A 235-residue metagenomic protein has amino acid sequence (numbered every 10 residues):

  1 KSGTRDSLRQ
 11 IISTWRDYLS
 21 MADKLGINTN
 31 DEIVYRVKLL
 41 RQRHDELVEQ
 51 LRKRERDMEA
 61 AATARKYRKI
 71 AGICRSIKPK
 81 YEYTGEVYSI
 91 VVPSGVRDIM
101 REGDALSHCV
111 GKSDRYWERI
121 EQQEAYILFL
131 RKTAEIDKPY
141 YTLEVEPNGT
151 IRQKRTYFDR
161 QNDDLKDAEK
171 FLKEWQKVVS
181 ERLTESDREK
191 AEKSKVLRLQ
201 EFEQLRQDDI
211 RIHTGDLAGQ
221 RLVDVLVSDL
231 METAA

Functional and structural regions predicted by a protein language model:
K1-A235: Glycine-focused motif/segment detector
